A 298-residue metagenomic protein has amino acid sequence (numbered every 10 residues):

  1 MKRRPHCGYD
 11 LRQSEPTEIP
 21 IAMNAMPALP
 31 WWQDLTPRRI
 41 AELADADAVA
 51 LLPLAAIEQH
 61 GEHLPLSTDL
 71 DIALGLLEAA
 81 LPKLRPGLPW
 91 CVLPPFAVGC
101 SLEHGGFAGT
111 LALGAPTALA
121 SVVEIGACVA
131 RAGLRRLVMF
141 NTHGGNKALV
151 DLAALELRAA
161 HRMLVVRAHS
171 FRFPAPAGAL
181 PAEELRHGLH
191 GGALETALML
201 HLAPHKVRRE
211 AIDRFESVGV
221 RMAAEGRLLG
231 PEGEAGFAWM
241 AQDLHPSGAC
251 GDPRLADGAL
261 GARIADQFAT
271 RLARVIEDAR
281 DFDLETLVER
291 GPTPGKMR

Functional and structural regions predicted by a protein language model:
M1-K2, I19: N-terminal regions encompassing targeting/leader/pre-sequences
R3-R4, R12: Basic polycationic patches enriched in arginine
E18-R136, G144-R298: Extended, histidine- and acidic-residue-enriched regions that form the cofactor-binding/catalytic faces
F140: Short, surface-exposed ligand- or partner-binding patches at beta-edge/loop junctions that are enriched in aromatics
